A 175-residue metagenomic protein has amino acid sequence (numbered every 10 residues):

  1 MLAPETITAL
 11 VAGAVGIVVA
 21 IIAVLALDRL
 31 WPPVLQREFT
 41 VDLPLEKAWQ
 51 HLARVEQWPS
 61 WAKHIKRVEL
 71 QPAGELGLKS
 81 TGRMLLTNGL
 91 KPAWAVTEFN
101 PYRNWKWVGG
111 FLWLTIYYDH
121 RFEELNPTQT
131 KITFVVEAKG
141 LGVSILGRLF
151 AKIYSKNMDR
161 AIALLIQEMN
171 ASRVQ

Functional and structural regions predicted by a protein language model:
L2-G74: Hydrophobic ligand-binding cavity/cleft-lining segments
P4-G13, T40, P59-S60, E69-Y117 (+3 more regions): Glycine-rich portal/gate segments that line the openings of hydrophobic small-molecule binding cavities
V135: Alpha/beta-hydrolase-fold catalytic nucleophile elbow
A138-R160: A short acidic/glycine-rich loop-to-helix N-cap element
